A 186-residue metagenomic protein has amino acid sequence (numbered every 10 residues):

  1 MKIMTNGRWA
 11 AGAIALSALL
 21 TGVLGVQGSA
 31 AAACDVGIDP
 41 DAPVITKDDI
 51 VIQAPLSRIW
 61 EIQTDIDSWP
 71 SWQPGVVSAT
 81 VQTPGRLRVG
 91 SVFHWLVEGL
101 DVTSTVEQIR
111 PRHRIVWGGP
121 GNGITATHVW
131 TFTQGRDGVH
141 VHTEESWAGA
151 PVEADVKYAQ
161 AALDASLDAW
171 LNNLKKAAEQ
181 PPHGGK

Functional and structural regions predicted by a protein language model:
K2-I14: Bacterial N-terminal signal peptides that target proteins for export
A13-G25: Bacterial N-terminal signal peptides
L24-T83, N173: Hydrophobic ligand-binding cavity/cleft-lining segments
D48-I50, V102-Q108, G119, A126-Q134: Hydrophobic/aromatic beta-strand elements that line small-molecule binding cavities or substrate pockets in beta-rich
Q53-S57, P84, E107-R112, T131-H140: A short, structured loop/turn motif at beta-sheet edges
R58-Q63, W69, F93, V106 (+3 more regions): Hydrophobic pocket/interface hotspot
D67-D101, R110-R114: Short beta-edge strand/loop motif at the mouth of beta-sheet-based domains
P120-A169, L174, G185: Beta-strand/loop substructures that line and gate deep hydrophobic ligand-binding cavities in soluble
